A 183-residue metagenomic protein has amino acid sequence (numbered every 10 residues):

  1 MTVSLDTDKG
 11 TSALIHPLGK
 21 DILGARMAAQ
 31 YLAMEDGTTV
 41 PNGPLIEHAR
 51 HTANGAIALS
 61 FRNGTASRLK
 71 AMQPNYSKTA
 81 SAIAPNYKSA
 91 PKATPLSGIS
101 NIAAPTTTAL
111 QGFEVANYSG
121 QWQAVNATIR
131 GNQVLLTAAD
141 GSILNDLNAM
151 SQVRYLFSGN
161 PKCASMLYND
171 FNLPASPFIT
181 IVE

Functional and structural regions predicted by a protein language model:
M1-K9, A25-M34, T38: Extracellular serine-dependent O-acyl
K9-K20: Active-site rim elements
L18-M27, N148: Generic recognition of stable, solvent-exposed alpha-helical segments in well-folded globular domains
L32-G98: Surface beta-strand/loop "capping" patches
A104-S119: Short beta-strand segments and strand-loop junctions that repeat across beta-rich extracellular domains
A124-A149: A surface-exposed beta-strand-loop module
Y155-L173: Short acidic/polar inter-strand loop motif in beta-rich domains
